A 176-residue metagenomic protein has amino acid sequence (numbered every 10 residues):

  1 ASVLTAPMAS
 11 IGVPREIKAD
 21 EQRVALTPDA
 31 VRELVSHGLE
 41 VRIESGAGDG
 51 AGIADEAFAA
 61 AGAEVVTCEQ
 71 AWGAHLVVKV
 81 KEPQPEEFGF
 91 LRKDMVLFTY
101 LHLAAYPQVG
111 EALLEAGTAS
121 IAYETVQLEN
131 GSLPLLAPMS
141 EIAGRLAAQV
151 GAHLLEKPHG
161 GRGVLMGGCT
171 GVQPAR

Functional and structural regions predicted by a protein language model:
A1-P7: Short, Lys/Arg-enriched N-terminal segments with co-localized hydrophobic residues within the first ~10-30 amino acids
A9-A112, A116: An N-terminal-biased, well-structured beta-alpha scaffold segment characteristic of Rossmann-like dinucleotide-binding
A9-S10, E16, P85-A175: Glycine/serine-rich phosphate-binding loop and adjoining beta1-alpha1 elements at the start of nucleotide-handling
